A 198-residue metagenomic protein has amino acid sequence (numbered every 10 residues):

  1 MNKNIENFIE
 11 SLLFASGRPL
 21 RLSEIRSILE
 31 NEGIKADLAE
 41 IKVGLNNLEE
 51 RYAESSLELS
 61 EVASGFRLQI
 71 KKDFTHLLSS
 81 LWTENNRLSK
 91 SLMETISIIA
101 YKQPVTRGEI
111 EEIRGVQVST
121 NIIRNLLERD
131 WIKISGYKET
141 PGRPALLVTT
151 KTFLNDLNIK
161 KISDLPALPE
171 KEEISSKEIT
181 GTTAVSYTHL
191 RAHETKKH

Functional and structural regions predicted by a protein language model:
M1-F8, Q69-M93: Short alpha-helical segments that sit at the start of domains
L13-F14, R18, N85-V105, E109: Short amphipathic alpha-helical interface segments
L20-I28, P104-I113: Short acidic, hydrophobic short linear motifs in intrinsically disordered regions
A36-G44, V116-E128: Short amphipathic alpha-helical interaction segments
E49-L59, D130-K138: A short, conserved structural fragment
A63-T75, Y137-I159: Short, cationic-aromatic polyanion-contact patches
L77-R87, F153-E172: Short, amphipathic alpha-helical interaction segments positioned at domain boundaries
T188-K197: Conserved small/polar residues in nucleotide/adenosyl-binding loops
